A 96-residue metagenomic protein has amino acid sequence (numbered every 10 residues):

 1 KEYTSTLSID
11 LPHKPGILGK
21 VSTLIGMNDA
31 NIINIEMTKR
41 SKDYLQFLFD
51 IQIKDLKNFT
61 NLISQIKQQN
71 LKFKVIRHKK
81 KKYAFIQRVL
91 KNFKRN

Functional and structural regions predicted by a protein language model:
K1-N96: A conserved regulatory-domain signal marking ACT and ACT-like small-molecule sensing domains and adjacent regulatory
